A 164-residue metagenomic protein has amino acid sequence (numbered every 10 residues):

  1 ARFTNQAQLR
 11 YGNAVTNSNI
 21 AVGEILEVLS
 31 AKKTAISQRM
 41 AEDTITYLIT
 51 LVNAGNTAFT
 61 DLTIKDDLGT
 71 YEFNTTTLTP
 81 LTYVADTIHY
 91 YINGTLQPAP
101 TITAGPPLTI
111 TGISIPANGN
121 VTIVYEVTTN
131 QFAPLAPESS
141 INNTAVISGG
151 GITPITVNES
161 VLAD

Functional and structural regions predicted by a protein language model:
A1-D164: Exported/extracytosolic protein signature
